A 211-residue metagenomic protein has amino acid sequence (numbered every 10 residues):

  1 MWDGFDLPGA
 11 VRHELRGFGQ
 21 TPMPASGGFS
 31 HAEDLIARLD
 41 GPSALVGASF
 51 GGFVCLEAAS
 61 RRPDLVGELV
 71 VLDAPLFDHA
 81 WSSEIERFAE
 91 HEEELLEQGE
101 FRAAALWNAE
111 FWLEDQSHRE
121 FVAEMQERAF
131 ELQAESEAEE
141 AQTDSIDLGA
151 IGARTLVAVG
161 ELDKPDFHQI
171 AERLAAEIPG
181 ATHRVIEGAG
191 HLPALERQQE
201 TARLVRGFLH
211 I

Functional and structural regions predicted by a protein language model:
M1-D6: The serine-hydrolase catalytic nucleophile loop
V11-V46, R203: Active-site loop/oxyanion-hole signature of alpha/beta-hydrolase fold enzymes
L15-P22, L76, G190-P193: Alpha/beta-hydrolase active-site loop signature
G47, G51, C55: Gly/Ala-rich beta-loop-alpha elbow adjacent to hydrolase catalytic centers
L56-R61, L65-E97: Flexible "cap/lid" loop of the alpha/beta hydrolase fold
E90-L95, A105-S117, Q133-E139, A158: Helix-loop "lid/cap" segments that line or gate small-molecule binding pockets
H118-E177, V185: Conserved serine/cysteine hydrolase catalytic core
A189-A202: Catalytic histidine-centered segment of alpha/beta-hydrolase-like enzymes
